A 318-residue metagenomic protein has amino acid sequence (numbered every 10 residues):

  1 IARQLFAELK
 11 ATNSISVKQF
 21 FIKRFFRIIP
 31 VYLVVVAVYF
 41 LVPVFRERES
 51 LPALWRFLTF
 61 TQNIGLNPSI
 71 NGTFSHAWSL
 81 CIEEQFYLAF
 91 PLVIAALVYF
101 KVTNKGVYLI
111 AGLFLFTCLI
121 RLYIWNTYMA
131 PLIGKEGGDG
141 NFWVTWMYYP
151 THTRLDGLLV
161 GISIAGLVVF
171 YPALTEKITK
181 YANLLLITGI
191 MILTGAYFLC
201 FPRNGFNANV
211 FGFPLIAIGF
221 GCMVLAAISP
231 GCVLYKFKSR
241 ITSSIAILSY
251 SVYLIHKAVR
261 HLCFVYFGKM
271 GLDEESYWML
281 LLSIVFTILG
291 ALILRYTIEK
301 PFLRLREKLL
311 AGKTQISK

Functional and structural regions predicted by a protein language model:
I1-Q19, L41, F45, G65-S69 (+4 more regions): Alpha-helical transmembrane segments in multi-pass integral membrane proteins
K10-L33, P52, A89, V98-A111 (+1 more regions): Membrane-interfacial loop-to-helix junctions in multi-pass inner-membrane proteins
K18, I29-I82, F116-Y149, G219: Membrane-interface helix-loop-helix regions
F20, S79-L80, Y87, G106-L109 (+2 more regions): Alpha-helical transmembrane segments and their helix-entry boundary regions
R24-L33, L80-A95, R154-S163, K257 (+1 more regions): Conserved beta-strand->loop/alpha-helix structural units within folded catalytic cores of enzymes with alpha/beta
I29, L33, A37, L54 (+6 more regions): Residue-level signature of the transmembrane alpha-helical core of multi-pass small-molecule transporters
P30-V36, E84, V107-F114, L186-I190 (+2 more regions): Residues within membrane-spanning alpha-helices of integral membrane proteins, especially the hydrophobic core/packing
K105-Y123, L185-Y197, T287: Small-polar-interrupted transmembrane alpha-helices in polytopic inner-membrane proteins
